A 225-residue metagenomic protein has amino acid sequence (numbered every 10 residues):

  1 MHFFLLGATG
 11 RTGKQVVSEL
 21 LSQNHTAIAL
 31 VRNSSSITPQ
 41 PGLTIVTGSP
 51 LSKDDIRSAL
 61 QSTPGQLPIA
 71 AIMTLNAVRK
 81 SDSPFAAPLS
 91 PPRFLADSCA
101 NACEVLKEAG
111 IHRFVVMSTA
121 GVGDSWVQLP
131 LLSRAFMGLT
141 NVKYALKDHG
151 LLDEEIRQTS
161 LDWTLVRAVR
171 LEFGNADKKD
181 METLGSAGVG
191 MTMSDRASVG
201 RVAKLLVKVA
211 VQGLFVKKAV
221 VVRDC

Functional and structural regions predicted by a protein language model:
M1-T26: N-terminal Rossmann NAD(P)H-binding glycine-rich loop of SDR-like oxidoreductase domains
H2, I69-A70, R113: Structural motif
H2-F3, T9-R11, M191-C225: Mid/C-terminal beta-alpha module of Rossmann-like enzyme folds, strongest in SDR-family dehydrogenases/epimerases
L6, L30, T74-L75, F114-A120 (+1 more regions): SDR active-site strand-loop-helix element
A29, S35-N101, V105-E108: NAD(P)H-binding glycine-rich loop region in Rossmannoid oxidoreductase-like domains and their noncatalytic homologs
F85-L89, D97-Y144: Conserved Rossmann-fold NAD(P)-dependent oxidoreductase catalytic core, especially the SDR/UDP-sugar
D124-W126, N175-E182, A210-K218: Glycine/proline-rich active-site loop of Rossmann-fold NAD(P)-dependent oxidoreductases
D153-N175: Conserved beta-loop-beta element that borders a ligand/cofactor-binding pocket
